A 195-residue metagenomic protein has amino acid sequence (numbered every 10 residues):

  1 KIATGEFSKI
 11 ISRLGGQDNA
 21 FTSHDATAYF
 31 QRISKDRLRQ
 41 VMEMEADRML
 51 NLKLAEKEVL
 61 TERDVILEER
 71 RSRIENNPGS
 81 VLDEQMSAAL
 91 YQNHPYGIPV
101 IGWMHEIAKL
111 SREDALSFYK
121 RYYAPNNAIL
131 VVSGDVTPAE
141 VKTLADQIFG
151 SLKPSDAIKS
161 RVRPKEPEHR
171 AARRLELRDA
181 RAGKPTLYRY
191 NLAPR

Functional and structural regions predicted by a protein language model:
I2-R37, R73-N127, S151-R195: Non-catalytic beta-strand/loop surface segments
R13, M44-D47, V65, R121 (+1 more regions): Residues within well-ordered alpha-helical secondary structure of globular protein domains
R32-R63: M16/insulysin-pitrilysin zinc metalloprotease superfamily fold
R39-M42, N76, T143: Solvent-exposed, non-transmembrane alpha-helical starts
R48-N51, L144-L152: Conserved short hydrophobic interaction patches
K53-R71, T137, D156-A171: Acidic/histidine-enriched alpha-helical segments
R63, E113-I148: Non-catalytic, conformational "gating/processing" segments within enzyme and secreted inhibitor domains
